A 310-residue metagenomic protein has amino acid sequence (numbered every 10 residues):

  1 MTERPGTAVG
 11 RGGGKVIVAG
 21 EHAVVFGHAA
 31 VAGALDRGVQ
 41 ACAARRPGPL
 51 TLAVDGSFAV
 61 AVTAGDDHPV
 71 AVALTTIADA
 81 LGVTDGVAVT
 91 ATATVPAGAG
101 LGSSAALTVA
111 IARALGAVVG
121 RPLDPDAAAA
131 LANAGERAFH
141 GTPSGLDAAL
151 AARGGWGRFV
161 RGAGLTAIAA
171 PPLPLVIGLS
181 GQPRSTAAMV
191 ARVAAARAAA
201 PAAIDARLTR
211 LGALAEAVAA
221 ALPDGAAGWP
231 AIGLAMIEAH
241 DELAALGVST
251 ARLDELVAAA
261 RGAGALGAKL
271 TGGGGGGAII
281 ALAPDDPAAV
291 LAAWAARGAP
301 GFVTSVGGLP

Functional and structural regions predicted by a protein language model:
T2-G13, I17, V24, Q40-D79 (+6 more regions): C-terminal nucleotide
V25-F26, G98: Short, solvent-exposed loop/turn segments at secondary-structure junctions
A29-A32, L270: Short proline/glycine-enriched turn/loop segments at secondary-structure junctions
L35-R37, A99-R121, P125: DPxDG-like acidic metal-binding loop motif
D85-A97: Glycine/charged-rich beta-loop-alpha catalytic/anionic-binding loops adjacent to active sites
G100, A278-I280: Short aromatic/hydrophobic contact patches that present stacked aromatics for nucleic-acid/ligand binding
G274-G276: Glycine-rich nucleotide-binding loop
